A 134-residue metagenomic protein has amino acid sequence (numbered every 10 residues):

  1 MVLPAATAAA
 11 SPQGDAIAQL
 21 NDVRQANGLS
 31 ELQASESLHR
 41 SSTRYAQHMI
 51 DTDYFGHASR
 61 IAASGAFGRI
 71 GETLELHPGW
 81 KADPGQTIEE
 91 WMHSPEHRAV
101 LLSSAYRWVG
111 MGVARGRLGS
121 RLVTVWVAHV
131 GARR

Functional and structural regions predicted by a protein language model:
M1-A10: Secretory targeting and sorting signals
A9-S11, Q25-A34, G71-K81, G85-I88 (+1 more regions): Second-shell loop/turn segments in exported
A10-D51: A short alpha-helix/helix-coil micro-patch that ends at or immediately precedes a cysteine
A26-R40, D53-A63, R98-V113: Surface-exposed patches in mature extracellular/periplasmic domains of secreted proteins
N27, I50, R69, E96 (+1 more regions): Residue-level signal for pocket-adjacent positions within structured domains
R40-P84, S103: Short, surface-exposed glycine/acidic/tryptophan-bearing loops
K81-R134: Disulfide-stabilized extracellular recognition modules
